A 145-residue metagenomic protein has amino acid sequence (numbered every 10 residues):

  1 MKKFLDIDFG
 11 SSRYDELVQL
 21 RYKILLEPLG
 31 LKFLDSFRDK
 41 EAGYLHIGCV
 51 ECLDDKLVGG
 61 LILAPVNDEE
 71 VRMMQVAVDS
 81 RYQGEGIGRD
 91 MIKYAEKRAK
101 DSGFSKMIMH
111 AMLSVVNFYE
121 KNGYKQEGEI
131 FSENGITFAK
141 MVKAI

Functional and structural regions predicted by a protein language model:
M1-D35, E41-G43, V50-K56: Short amphipathic alpha-helix that is part of the acyltransferase structural core
R21, Y119, Y124: Conserved active-site tyrosine of GNAT-family acetyltransferases
G48, D55-A64, E70-A77: Conserved beta-strand in the GNAT
P65-M74, Q83, E133-F138: A conserved beta-turn-beta hairpin within the catalytic core of GNAT-like acetyltransferases that forms part
V78, G84-K97: Conserved acetyl-CoA-binding loop-helix of GNAT-fold acetyltransferases
I92, A99-M112: Conserved GNAT acetyl-CoA-binding A-motif
I108-H110, K125-K140: Conserved catalytic-core motifs of GNAT/GCN5-like acyltransferases
